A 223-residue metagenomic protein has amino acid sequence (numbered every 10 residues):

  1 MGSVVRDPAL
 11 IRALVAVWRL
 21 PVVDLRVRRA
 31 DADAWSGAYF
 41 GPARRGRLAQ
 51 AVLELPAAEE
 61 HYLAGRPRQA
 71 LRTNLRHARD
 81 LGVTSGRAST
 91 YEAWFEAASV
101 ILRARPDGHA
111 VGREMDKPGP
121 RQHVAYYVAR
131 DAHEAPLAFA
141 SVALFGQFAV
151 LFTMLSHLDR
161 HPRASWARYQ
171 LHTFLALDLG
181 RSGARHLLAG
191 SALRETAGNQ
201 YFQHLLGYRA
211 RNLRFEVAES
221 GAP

Functional and structural regions predicted by a protein language model:
M1-A43, T90, G146-A210: Acyl-donor binding region in acyl/amide transferases
R28, E54-P56, G86: A structural detector for beta-sheet-dominated domains
F40, L63-A164, T173, D178-L179: A conserved beta-strand-loop-helix scaffold within acyl/acetyltransferase catalytic domains
F40-E60: Structured beta-strand-rich cores of soluble
Q50-A51, R209-A222: Conserved catalytic-core motifs of GNAT/GCN5-like acyltransferases
L55, S89, N212-R214: Residues at the C-termini of beta-strands that transition into short coil/loop
A93, R194, A218: Positions that flank functional sites
F95-E96, A197, G221: Short secondary-structure boundary/hinge segments and terminal tails
